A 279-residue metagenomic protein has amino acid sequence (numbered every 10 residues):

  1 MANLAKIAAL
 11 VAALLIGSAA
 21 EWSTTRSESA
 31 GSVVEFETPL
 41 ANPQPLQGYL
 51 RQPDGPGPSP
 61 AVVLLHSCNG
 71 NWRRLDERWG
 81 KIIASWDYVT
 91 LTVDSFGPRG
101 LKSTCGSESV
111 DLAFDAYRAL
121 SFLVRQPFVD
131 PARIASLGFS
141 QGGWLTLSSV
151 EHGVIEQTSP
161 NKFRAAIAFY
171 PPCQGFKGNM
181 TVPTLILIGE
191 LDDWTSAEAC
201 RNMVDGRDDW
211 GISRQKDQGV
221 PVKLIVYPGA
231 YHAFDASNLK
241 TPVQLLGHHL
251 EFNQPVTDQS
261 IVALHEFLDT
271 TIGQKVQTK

Functional and structural regions predicted by a protein language model:
E21-G57: N-terminal cap/lid segment of alpha/beta-hydrolase-fold proteins
P56-S59, L64-K102, G175, D193-A197: Short substrate-entry loop that stabilizes the transition state in hydrolases
C105-P127, S148: Alpha/beta-hydrolase active-site loop
V124, G143-Q157: Short glycine-enriched nucleophile-adjacent loop and the immediately C-terminal alpha-helix near the catalytic center
F128-S140: Alpha/beta-hydrolase fold nucleophile elbow
Q157-P172: A conserved short beta-strand
I186-I188: Short beta-strand/loop motif that positions the catalytic acidic residue of the alpha/beta-hydrolase fold
E190-H248: Active-site-adjacent alpha-helix of alpha/beta-hydrolase-fold enzymes
